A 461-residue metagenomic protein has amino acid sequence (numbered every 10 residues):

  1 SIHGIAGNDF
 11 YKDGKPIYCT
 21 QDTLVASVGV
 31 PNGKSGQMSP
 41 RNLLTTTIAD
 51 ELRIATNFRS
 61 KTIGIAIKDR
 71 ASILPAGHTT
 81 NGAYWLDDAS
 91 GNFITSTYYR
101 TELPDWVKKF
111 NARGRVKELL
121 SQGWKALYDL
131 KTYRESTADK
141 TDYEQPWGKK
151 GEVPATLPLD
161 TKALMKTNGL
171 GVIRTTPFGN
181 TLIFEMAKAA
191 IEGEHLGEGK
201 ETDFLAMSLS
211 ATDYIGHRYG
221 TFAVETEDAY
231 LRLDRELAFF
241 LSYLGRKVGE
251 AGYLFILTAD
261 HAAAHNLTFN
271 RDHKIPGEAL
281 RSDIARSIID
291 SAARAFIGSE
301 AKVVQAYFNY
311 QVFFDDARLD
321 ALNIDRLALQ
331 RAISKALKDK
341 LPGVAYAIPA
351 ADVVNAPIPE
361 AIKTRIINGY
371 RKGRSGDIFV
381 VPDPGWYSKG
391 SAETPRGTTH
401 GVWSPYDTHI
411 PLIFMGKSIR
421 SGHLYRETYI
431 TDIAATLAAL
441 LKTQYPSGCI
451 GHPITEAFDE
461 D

Functional and structural regions predicted by a protein language model:
G4-E201, S210-H217, K338-G343, K389: His/Asp/Glu-rich, glycine-adjacent segments that coordinate divalent cations and/or stabilize oxyanion chemistry on
Y11-Q37, A76-H78, G82, A89-G91 (+6 more regions): Secreted, luminal/periplasmic, and some membrane-associated catalytic domains that remodel anionic oxygen-ester
G33-P40, L170-P177, G220-E227, A317-I324 (+2 more regions): Second-shell loop/turn segments in exported
T45-I54, N309-A347, R426-H452, D459: Non-catalytic, well-ordered alpha-helical segments in soluble enzyme domains
R53-T56, E192-K200, G245-G249, N368-R371 (+2 more regions): Surface-exposed acidic, glycine-flexible loop patches that form ligand/cofactor-binding and adhesion interfaces
K61-A66, I73, D203-S208, L254-L257 (+5 more regions): Structural recognition of the beta-strand scaffold that forms the well-ordered cores of secreted hydrolase catalytic
I173-G199, T212-Y253, A332-A336, L437: A long, amphipathic alpha-helix that forms part of the scaffold/cap immediately adjacent to metal-dependent active
G390-H423: Low-complexity, glycine/alanine/valine/leucine- and proline-rich hydrophobic stretches
